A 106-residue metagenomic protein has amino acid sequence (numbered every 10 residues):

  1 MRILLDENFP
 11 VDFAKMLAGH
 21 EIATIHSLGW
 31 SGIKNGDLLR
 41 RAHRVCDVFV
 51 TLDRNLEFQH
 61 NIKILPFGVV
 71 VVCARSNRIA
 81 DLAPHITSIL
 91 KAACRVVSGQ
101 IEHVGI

Functional and structural regions predicted by a protein language model:
M1-D47, A92: N-terminal first-folded block
I3-D6, V50-R54, P84-H85: Short amphipathic alpha-helical surface micro-motifs
A14-K15, Q59-N61, D81: Short glycine-/acidic-enriched loop or helix-start segments at secondary-structure transitions that form or flank
L17-H20, L38-L39, K63-F67, P84-H85: Short, glycine/charged-enriched secondary-structure capping and boundary segments
L28-G29, L39-V72, S76-N77: Amphipathic, hydrophobic secondary-structure cores in small proteins
P66-I106: C-terminal structural segments of small proteins and small subunits
